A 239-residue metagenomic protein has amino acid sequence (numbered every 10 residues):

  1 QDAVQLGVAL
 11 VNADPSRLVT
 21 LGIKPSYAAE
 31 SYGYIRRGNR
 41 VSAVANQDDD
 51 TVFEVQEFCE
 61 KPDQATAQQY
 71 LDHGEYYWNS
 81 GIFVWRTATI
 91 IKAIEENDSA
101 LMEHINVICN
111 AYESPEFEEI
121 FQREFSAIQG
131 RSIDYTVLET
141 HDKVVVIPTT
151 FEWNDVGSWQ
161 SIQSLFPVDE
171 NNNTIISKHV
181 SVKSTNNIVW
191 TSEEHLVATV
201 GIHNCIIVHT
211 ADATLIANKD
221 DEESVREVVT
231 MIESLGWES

Functional and structural regions predicted by a protein language model:
Q1-E113, E119-Q122, V145, K219: Conserved core of the sugar-phosphate nucleotidyltransferase
T87-S239: Left-handed beta-helix
